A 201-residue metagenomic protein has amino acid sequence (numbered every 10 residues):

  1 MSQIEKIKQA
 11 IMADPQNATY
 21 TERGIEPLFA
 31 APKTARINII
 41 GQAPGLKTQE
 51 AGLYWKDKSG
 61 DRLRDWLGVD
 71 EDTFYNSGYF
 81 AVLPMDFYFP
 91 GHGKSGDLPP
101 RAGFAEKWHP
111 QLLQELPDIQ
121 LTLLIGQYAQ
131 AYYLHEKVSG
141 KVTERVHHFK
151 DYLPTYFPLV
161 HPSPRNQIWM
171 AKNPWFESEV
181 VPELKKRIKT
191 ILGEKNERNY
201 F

Functional and structural regions predicted by a protein language model:
S2-Q9, Q16-Y20, D86-F201: Glycine/proline-rich loop-helix segments at beta-alpha junctions forming the active-site rim of enzyme cores
G24-E26: Acidic, metal-coordinating catalytic segment for phosphate/diphosphate chemistry, firing primarily on the Nudix
L28-Y79: Adenosine ribonucleotide-centric catalytic and binding domains
I39, F80-V82, Y156-P158: Conserved beta-strand scaffold positions in the cores of enzyme catalytic domains, especially in NTP/NDP-utilizing
V69-G96: Conserved catalytic-core helix/loop/strand module for nucleotide-ribose chemistry
